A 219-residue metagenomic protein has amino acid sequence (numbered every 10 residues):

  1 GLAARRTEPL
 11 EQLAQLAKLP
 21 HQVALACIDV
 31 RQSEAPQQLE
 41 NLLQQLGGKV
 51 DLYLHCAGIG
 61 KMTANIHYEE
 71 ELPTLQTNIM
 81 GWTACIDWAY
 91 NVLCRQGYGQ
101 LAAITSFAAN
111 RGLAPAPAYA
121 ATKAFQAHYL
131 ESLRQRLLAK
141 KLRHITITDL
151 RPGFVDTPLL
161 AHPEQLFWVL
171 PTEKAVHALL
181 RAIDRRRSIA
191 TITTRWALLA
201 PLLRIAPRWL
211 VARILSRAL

Functional and structural regions predicted by a protein language model:
G1-L13: Conserved glycine-rich Rossmann-like NAD(P)H-binding loop of the short-chain dehydrogenase/reductase
A17-E34: Rossmann-fold cofactor-recognition segment
C56-M62: Conserved NAD(P)H cofactor-binding loop of Rossmann-fold oxidoreductase domains
T63-Q76: Short alpha-helical oligomerization interface
I86, T122: Active-site helix of classical SDR
S106: Residue(s) in the substrate-gating loop at a strand-loop-helix junction that position the organic substrate next
D149, E164-A200: C-terminal helical subdomain
